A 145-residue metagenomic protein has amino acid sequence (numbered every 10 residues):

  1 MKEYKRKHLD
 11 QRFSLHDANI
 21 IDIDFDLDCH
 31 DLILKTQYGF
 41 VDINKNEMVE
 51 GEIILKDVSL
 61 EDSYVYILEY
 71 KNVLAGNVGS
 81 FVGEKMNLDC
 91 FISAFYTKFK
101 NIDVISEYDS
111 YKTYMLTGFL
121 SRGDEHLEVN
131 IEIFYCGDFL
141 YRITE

Functional and structural regions predicted by a protein language model:
M1-E145: Surface-exposed, interaction-prone regions used to assemble/regulate multi-protein complexes
